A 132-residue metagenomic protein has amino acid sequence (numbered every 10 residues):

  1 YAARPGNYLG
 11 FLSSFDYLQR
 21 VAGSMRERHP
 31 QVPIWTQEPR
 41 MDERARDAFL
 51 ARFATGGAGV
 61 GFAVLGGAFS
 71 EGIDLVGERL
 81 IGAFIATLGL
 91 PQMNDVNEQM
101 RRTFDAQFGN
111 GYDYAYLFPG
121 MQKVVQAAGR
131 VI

Functional and structural regions predicted by a protein language model:
Y1-I132: ASCE RecA-like P-loop NTPase motor cores that couple ATP hydrolysis to mechanical translocation on nucleic acids
